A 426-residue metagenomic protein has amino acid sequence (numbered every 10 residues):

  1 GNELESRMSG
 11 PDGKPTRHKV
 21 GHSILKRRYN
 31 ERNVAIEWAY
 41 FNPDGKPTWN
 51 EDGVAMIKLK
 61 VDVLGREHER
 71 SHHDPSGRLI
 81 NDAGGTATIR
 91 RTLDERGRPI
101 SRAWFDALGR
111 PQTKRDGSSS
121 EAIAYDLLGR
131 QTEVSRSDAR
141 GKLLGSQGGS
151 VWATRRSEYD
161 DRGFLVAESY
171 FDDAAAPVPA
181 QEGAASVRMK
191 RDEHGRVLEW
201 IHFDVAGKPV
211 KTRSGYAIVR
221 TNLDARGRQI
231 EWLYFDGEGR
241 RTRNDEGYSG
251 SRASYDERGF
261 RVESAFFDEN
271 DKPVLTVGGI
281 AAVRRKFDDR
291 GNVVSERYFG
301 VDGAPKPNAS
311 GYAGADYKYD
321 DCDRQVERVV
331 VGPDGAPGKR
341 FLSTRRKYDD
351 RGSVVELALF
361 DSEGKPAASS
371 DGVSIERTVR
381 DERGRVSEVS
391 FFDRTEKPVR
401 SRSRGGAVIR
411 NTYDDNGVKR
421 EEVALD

Functional and structural regions predicted by a protein language model:
G1-N2, R7-G10, H18-V34, A39-F41 (+29 more regions): Aromatic-rich beta-strand edge motifs centered on tyrosine
P15-T16, K46-T48, L79-I80, Q112 (+10 more regions): Gly/Pro-rich loop segments of beta-rich domains
